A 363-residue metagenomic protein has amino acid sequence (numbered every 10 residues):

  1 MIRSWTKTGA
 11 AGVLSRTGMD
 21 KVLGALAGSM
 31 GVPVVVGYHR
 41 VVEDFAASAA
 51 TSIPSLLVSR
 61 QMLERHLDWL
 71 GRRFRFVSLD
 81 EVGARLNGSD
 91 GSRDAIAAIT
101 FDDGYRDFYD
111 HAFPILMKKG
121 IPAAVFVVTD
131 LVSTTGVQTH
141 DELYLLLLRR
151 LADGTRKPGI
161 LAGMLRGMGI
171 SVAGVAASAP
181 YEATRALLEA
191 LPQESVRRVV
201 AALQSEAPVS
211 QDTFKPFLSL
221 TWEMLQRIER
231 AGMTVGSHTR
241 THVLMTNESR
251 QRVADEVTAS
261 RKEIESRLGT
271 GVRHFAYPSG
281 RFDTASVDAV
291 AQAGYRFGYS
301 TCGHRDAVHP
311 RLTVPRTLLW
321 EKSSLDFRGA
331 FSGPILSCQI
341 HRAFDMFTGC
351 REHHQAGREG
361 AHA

Functional and structural regions predicted by a protein language model:
M1-T100, D107-Y109, T135-T155, G159 (+2 more regions): C-terminal active-site subregion of NodB/CE4 polysaccharide deacetylases
A27-P33, G37, G136-A231, R358: Extended, charge-rich helix/loop segments that form flexible, surface "patches" used to engage negatively charged
M30, G71, I115-K119, L220-S237 (+1 more regions): Acidic (Asp/Glu)-rich catalytic clusters
I53, F126-V127, Q138, K215 (+2 more regions): Residue-level signal for pocket-adjacent positions within structured domains
S92-R93, Y105, F113-F126, A176-Q211 (+3 more regions): CE4/NodB-like, metal-dependent polysaccharide N-deacetylase domain that modifies extracellular/periplasmic N-acetylated
T129-V132: Short beta-alpha junction loops
